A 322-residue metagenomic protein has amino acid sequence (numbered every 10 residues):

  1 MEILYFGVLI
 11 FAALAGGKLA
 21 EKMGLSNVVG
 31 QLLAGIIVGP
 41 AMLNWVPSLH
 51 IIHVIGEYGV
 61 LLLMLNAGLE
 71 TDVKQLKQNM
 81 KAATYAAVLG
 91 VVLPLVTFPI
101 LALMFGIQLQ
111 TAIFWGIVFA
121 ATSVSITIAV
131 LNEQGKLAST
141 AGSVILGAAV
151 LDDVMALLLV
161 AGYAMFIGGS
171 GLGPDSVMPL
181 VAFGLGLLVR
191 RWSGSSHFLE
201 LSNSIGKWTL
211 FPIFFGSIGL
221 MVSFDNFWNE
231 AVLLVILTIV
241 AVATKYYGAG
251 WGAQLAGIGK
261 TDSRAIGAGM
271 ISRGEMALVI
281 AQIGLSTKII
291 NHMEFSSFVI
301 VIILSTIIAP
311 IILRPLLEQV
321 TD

Functional and structural regions predicted by a protein language model:
M1-L9, S48-L65, L109-S125, P174-L185 (+2 more regions): Structural signature of hydrophobic alpha-helical transmembrane segments
M1-V28, S170-M178: Hydrophobic transmembrane alpha-helices of multi-pass small-molecule transporters
L9-K18, G35-I36, P40, Y58-L62 (+14 more regions): Transmembrane alpha-helical segments of multi-pass membrane transport proteins and ion-pumping complexes
L19-N27, I37-A82, S176-L237, I258: Membrane-interface junctions of multi-pass transporters
Q31-A41, M64, Y85-P99, G147-A161 (+2 more regions): Small-residue-rich segments of transmembrane alpha-helices in multi-pass membrane proteins, especially helix faces
V73-Q78, I128-G173: Alpha-helical transmembrane bundle and helix-membrane interface signal in multi-pass integral membrane proteins
K81-K136, N229-V320: Transmembrane alpha-helices that form the ion-translocation and gating core of multi-pass ion transport proteins
L159-G173, L220-V232, A281-H292: Transmembrane helix-loop junctions at the membrane interface of multipass transporters and ion channels
